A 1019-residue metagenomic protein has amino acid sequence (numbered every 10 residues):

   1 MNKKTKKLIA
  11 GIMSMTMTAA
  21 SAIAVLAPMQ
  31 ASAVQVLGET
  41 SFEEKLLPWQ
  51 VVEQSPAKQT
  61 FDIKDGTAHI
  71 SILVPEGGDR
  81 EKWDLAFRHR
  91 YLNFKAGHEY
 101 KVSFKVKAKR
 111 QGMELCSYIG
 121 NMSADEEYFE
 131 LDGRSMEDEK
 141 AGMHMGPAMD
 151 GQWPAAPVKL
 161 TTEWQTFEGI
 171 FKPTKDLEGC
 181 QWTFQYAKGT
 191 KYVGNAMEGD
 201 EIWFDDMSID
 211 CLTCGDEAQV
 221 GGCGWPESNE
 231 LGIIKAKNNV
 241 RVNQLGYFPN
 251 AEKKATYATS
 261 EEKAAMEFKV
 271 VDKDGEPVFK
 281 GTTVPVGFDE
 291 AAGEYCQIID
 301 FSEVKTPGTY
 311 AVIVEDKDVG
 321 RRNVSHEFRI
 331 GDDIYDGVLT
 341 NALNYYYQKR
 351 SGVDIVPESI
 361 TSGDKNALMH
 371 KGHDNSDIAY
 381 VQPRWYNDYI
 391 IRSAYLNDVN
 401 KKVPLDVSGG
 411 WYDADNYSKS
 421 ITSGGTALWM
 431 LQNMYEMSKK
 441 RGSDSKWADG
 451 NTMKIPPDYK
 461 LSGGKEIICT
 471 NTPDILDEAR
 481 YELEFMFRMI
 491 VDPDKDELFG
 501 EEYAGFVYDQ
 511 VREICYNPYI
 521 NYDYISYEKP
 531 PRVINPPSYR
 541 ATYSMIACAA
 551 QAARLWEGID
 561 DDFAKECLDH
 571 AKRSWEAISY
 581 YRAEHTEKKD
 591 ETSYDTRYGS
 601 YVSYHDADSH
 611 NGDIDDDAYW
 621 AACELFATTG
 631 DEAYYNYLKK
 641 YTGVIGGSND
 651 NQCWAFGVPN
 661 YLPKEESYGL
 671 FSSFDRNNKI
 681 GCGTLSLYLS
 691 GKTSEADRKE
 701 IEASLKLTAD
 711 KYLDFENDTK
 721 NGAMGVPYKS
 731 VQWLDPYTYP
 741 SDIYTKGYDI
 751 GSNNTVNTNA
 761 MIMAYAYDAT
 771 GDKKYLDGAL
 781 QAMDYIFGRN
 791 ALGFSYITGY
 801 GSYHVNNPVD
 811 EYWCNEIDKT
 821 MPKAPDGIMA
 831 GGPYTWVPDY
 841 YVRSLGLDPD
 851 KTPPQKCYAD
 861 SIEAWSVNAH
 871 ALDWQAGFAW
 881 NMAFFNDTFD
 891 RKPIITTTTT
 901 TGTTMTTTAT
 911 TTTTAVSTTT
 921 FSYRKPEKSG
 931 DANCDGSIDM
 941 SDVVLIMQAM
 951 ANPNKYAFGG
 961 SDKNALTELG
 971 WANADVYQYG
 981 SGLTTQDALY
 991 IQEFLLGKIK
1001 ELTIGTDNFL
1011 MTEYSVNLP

Functional and structural regions predicted by a protein language model:
L8, I23-M29, T592, T899-P1019: Cellulosome-associated attachment modules in secreted, modular CAZymes
M13-V25: Hydrophobic core
V34-W225: Extracellular and organelle-lumenal recognition/adhesion modules and their flexible linkers in secreted
G189-V193, K317-H326: Short acidic/polar inter-strand loop motif in beta-rich domains
G215-E227, L231-V240, R322-A367: Low-complexity, Pro/Ser/Thr- and charge-rich linker/hinge segments at domain boundaries
L245-D318, Q348-G425, W429, N433-M434 (+4 more regions): Aromatic (Trp/Tyr) and acidic
R329, D333-P357, E478-D494, L568-E587 (+4 more regions): Long, well-ordered core segments of solenoidal/helical folds
N433-Y481, Y527-V533, Q551-C567: Short coil/linker segments at helix-helix boundaries
